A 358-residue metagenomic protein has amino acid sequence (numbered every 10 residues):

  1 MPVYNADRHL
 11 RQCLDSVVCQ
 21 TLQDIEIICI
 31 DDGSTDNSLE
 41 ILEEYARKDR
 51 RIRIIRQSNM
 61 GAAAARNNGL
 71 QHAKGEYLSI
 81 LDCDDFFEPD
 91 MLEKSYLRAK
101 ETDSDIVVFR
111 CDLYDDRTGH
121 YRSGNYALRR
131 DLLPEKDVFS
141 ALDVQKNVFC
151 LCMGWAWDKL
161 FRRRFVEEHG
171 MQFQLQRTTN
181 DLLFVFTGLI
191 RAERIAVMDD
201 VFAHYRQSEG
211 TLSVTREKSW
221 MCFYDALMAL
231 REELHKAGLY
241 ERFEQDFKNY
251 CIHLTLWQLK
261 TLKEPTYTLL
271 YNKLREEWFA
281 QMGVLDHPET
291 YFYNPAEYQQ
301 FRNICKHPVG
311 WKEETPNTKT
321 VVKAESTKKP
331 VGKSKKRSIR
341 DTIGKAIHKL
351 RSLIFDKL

Functional and structural regions predicted by a protein language model:
N5-C19: Short, well-formed alpha-helical segments that are part of the catalytic scaffolds of diverse glycosyltransferases
S16, D31-E40, S58: A conserved acidic beta->alpha catalytic loop
V18-C29, N37, D49-R53: Short loop->beta transition adjacent to catalytic acidic/histidine clusters or analogous donor-positioning motifs
Q57-A73: Glycine-rich, basic loop-to-helix element that forms the pyrophosphate-binding segment of sugar-nucleotide handling
A62, C83-A196, R206-E217: Donor-binding/catalytic cores of nucleotide-activated saccharide and glycerol-phosphate transferases/polymerases
L78: Short aromatic/hydrophobic "clamp" motif used to bind/position activated sugar donors
D200-E209, V214-R242, L254-L285: Catalytic core of nucleotide-sugar-dependent glycosyltransferases
P265-L358: Membrane-interface aromatic/basic loop that binds lipid-linked glycans or pyrophosphate carriers, typified by
